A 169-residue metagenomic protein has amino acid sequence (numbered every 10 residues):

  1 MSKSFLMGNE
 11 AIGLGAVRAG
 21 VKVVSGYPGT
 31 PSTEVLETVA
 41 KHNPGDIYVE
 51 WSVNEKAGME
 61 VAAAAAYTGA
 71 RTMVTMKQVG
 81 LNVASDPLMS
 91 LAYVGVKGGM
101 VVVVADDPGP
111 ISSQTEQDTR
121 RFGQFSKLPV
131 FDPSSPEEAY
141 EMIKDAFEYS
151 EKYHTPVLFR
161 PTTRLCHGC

Functional and structural regions predicted by a protein language model:
M1-P136, E141-D145, T162-L165, C169: Thiamine diphosphate
H154-P161: Flexible, glycine/charged-enriched surface loops at secondary-structure junctions
